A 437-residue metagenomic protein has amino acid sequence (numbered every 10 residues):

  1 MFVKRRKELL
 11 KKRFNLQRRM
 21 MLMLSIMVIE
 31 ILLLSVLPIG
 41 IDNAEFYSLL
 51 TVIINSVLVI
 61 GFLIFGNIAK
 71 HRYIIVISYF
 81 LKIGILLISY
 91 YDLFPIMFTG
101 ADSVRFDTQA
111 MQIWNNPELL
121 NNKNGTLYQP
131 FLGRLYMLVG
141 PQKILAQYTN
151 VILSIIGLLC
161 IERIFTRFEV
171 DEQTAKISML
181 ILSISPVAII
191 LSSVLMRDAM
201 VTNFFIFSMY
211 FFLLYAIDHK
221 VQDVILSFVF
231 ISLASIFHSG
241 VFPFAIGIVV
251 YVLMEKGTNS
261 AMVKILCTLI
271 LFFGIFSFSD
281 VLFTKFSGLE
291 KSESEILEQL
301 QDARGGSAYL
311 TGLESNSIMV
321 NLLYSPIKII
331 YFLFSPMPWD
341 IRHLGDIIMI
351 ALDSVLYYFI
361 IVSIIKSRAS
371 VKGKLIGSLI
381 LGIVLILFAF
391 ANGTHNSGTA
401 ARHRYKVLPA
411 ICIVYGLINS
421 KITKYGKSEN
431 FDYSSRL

Functional and structural regions predicted by a protein language model:
S25-E30, Y79, V371-N392: Transmembrane alpha-helix segments characteristic of polytopic inner-membrane glycan-assembly/cell-envelope
I60-L63, Y148-E169, Y358-V362: Transmembrane-helix motifs of polytopic, lipid-linked glycan transferases
L93-Q109, E118-R134, G140-P141, L322-P326 (+1 more regions): Extracytoplasmic catalytic/substrate-binding loops of multi-pass membrane glycan-assembly enzymes
C160, V201-I217, A410-V414: Specific aromatic-rich, kink-prone transmembrane helix
I161-I184: Transmembrane-helix signature of polytopic, membrane-embedded enzymes that assemble or transfer cell-envelope glycans
R167, Q173, D218-D223, R342 (+1 more regions): Membrane-interface helix-loop-helix junctions at transmembrane boundaries of multi-pass membrane enzymes, predominantly
S193-M200: Short acidic/glycine- and proline-prone juxtamembrane loop motifs at membrane-interface regions of multi-pass membrane
S232-L356: Alpha-helical transmembrane segments and terminal signal-anchor/GPI-anchor hydrophobic tails, characterized by long
